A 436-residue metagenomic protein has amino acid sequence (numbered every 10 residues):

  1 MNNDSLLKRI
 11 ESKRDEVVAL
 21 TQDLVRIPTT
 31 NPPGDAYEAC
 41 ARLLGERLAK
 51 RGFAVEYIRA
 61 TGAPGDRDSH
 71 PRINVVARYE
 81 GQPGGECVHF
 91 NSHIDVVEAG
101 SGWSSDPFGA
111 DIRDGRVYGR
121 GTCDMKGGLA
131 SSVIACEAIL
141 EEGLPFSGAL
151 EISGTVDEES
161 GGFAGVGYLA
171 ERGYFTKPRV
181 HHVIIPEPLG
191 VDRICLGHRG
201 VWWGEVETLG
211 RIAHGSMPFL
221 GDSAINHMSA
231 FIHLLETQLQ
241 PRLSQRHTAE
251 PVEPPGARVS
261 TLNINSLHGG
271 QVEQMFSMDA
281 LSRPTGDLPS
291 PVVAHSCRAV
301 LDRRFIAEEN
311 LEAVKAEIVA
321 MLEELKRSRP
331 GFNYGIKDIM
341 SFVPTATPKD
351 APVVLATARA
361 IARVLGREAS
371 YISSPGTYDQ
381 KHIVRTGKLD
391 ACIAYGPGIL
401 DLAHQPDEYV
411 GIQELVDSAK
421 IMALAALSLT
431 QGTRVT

Functional and structural regions predicted by a protein language model:
N2-S5, D66, W203-T436: Metal-dependent amide/peptide-bond hydrolase catalytic core, centered on the "pita-bread" metallohydrolase fold
N2-V117, E141, P145-F146: Acidic/His- and Gly-rich active-site-bordering loop/insert found across diverse amide/peptide-bond hydrolases
L24, P28, E187, M228 (+1 more regions): Residue-level signal for inorganic ion chemistry
R72, S105, R179, R199-W203 (+1 more regions): Short, solvent-exposed loop/turn segments at the edges of secondary structure
G100-D111, H198-V201, S277-L281, G396-P397: Short, flexible, mixed-charge acidic loops at enzyme active sites
G100-G102, L144-P145, C195-V201, S290-A294 (+1 more regions): Short glycine/proline-enriched loop/turn "hinge" motifs that connect secondary-structure elements and lie
D114-V117, T122-C123, G127-L239, G256-R258 (+1 more regions): Fold-level recognition of mixed alpha/beta catalytic cores in primary-metabolism enzymes, strongest
